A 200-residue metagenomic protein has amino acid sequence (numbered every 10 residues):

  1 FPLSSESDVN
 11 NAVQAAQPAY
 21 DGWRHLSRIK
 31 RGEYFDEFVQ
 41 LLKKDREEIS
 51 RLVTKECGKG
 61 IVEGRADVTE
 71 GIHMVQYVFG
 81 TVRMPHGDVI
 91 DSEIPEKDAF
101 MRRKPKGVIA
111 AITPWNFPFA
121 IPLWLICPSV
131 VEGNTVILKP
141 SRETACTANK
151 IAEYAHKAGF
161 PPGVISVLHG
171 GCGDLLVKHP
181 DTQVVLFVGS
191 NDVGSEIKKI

Functional and structural regions predicted by a protein language model:
F1-P2, N134: Short hydrophobic beta/alpha edge segments that flank linear recognition/processing sites
P2-P85: Glycine-rich loop-to-alpha-helix module at the N-terminal edge of alpha/beta enzyme cores
G87-I200: Rossmann-like NAD(P) dinucleotide-binding subdomain of oxidoreductase/dehydrogenase enzymes
